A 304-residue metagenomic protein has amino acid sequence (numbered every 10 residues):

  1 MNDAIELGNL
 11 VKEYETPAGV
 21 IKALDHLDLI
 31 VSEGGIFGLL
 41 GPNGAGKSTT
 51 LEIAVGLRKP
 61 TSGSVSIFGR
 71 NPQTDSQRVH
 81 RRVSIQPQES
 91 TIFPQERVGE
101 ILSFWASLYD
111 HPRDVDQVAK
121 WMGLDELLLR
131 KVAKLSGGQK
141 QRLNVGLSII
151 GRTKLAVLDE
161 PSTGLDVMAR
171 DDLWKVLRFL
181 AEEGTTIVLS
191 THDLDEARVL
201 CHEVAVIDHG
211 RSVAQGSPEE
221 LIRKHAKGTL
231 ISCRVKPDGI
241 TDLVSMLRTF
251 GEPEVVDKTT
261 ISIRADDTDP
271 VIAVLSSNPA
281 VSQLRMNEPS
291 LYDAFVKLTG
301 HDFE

Functional and structural regions predicted by a protein language model:
M1-E13, H301-E304: ABC-family P-loop ATPase nucleotide-binding domain
I5, K12-D208, A214: ABC transporter nucleotide-binding domains
S84, A106, D110, R223-K227 (+2 more regions): A generic structural signal for secondary-structure junctions that act as hinges or helix/strand caps at the edges
S103, D195, E219, A273 (+1 more regions): Active-site phosphate/pyrophosphate- and oxyanion-stabilizing loops and adjacent acidic/basic residues in soluble
W174-R264: ABC transporter nucleotide-binding domain
D266-E304: C-terminal coupling/interaction segments
